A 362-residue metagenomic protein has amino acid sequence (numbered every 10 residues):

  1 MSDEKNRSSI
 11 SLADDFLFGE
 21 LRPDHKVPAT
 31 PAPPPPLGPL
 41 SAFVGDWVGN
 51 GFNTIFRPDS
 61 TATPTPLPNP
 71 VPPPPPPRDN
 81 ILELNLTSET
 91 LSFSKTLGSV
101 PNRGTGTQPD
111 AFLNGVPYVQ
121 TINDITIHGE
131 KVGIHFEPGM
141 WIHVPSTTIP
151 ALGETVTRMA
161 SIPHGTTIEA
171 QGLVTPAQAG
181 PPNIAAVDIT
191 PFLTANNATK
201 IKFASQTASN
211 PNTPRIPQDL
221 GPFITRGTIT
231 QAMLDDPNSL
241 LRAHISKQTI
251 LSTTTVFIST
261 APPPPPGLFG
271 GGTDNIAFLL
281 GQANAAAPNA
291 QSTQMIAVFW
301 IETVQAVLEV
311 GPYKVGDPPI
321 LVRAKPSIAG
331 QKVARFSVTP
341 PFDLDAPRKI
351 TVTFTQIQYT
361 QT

Functional and structural regions predicted by a protein language model:
S2-T362: Soluble ligand-binding/transfer domains with enclosed cavities or grooves
